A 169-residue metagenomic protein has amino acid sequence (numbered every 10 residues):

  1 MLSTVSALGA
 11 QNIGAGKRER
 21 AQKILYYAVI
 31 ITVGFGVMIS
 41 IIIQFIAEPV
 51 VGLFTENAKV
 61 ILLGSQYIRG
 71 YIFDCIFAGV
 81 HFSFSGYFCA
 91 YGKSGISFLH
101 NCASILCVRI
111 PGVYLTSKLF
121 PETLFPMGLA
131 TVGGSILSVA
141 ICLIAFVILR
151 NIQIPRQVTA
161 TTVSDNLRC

Functional and structural regions predicted by a protein language model:
M1-A47, A78-S97: Small-residue-rich hydrophobic transmembrane alpha-helices
T32, I68-Y71, C75, N101-C102 (+1 more regions): Residue-level recognition of transmembrane alpha-helices in multi-pass small-molecule transporters/permeases
F35, I39, I43, D74 (+2 more regions): Alpha-helical transmembrane segments of multipass membrane proteins
M38-I61, S65: Short membrane-interface helical motifs at transmembrane helix boundaries in multi-pass membrane transporters
I43, G86, G112-V113, S117 (+1 more regions): Structural signal for membrane-spanning alpha-helices in multi-pass inner-membrane proteins, emphasizing helix cores
A58-F84: Alpha-helical transmembrane segments of multi-pass membrane proteins
L62, G95, I105-A140, I154: Membrane-interface helix-loop junctions in multi-pass transport and translocation proteins
I152-C169: Intrinsic disorder in cytosolic terminal tails and internal cytosolic loops of multi-pass membrane transporters
